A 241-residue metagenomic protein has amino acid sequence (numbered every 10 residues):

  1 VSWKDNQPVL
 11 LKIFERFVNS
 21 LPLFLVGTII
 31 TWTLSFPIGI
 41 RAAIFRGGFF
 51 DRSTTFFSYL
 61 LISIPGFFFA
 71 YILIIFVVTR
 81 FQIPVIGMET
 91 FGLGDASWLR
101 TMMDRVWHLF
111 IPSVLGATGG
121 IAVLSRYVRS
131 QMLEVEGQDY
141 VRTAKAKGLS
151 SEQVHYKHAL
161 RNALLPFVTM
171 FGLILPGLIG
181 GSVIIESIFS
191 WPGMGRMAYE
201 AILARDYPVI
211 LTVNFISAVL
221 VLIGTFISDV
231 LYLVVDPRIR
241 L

Functional and structural regions predicted by a protein language model:
V1-L10, V85-S97: A cross-kingdom feature of multi-pass membrane systems that activates on extracytoplasmic/periplasmic
V1-V26: Individual transmembrane alpha-helix segments
S2-Q7, F57-S58, L233-V235: Short, exposed beta-strand "edge-strand" segments with a Pro/Gly-rich flavor and a Y/T-containing core
K4, K12, R80, K145-K147 (+1 more regions): Context-gated lysine
K4, V78-F81, I86-M88, S130 (+1 more regions): Residue-level signal for pocket-adjacent positions within structured domains
F17-F50, G66, G92-L241: Alpha-helical transmembrane segments of integral membrane proteins, especially multi-pass inner/plasma-membrane
F57-G87, H108, L115-I121: Membrane-water interface segments at the C-terminal ends of transmembrane alpha-helices in multi-pass inner-membrane
